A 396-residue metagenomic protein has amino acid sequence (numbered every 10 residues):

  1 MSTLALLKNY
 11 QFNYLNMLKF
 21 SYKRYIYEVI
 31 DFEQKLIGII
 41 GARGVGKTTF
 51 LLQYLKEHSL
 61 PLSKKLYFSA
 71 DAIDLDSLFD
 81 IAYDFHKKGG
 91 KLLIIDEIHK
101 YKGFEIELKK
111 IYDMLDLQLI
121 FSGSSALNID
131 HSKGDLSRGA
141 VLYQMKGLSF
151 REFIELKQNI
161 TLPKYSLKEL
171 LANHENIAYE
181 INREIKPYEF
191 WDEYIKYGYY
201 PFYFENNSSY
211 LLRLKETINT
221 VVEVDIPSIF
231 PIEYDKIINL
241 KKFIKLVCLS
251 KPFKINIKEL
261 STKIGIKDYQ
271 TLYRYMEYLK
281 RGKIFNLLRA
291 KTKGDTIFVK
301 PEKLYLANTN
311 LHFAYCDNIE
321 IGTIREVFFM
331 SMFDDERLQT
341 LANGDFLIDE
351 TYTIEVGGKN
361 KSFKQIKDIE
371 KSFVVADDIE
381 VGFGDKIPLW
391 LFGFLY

Functional and structural regions predicted by a protein language model:
M1-V29: N-terminal pre-Walker A segment at the start of P-loop NTPase domains
S2-N13, S124, H131-L240, I244: Interdomain motor-coupling "hinge/lid" segment immediately C-terminal to the ATP-binding subdomain of NTP-driven enzymes
I39: Hydrophobic anchor at the beta1->P-loop junction of P-loop NTPases
K47-T48: Conserved lysine of the Walker
L62-L92: Short glycine-rich substrate-engagement loop in P-loop NTPases that contacts/grips substrate
I94, Q118-S124, Q144: Structural recognition of the conserved hydrophobic beta-strand(s) that form the central parallel beta-sheet of P-loop
F202-N343: Accessory nucleic acid-recognition modules appended to NTPase machines
F329, F333, G344-S362: Conserved catalytic cores of phosphodiester-cleaving nucleases, focusing on short active-site segments
